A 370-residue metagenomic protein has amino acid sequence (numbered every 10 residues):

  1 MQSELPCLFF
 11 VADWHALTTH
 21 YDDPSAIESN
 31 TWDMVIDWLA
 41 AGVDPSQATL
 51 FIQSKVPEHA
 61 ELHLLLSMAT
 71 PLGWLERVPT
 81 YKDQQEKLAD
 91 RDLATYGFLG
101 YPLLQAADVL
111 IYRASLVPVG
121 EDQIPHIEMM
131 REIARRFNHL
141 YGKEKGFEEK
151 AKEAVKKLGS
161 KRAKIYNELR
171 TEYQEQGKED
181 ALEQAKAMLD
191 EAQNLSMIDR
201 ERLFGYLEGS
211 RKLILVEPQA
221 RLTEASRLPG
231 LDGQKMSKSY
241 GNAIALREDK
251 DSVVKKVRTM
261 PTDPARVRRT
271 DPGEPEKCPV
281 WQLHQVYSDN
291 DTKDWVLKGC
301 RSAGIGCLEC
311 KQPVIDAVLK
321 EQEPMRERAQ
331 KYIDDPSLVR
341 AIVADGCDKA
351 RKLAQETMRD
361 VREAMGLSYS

Functional and structural regions predicted by a protein language model:
M1-A107, E128, E132-A134, K320-Q322 (+2 more regions): N-terminal Rossmann-like or analogous alpha/beta NTP/dinucleotide-binding catalytic cores that position adenine
P125, R131-S370: Conserved nucleotide- and phosphate/pyrophosphate-binding catalytic cores in adenylate/nucleotidyl-handling enzymes
